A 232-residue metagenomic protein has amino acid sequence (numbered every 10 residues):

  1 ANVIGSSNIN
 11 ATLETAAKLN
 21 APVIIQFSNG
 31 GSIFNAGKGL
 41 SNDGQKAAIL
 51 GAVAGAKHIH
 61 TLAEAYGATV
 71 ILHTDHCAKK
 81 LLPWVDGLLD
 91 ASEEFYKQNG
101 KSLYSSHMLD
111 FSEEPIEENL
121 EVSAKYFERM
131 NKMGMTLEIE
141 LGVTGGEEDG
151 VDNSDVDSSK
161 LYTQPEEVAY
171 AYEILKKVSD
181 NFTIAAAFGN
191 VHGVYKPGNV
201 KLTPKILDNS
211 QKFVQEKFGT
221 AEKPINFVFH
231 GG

Functional and structural regions predicted by a protein language model:
N2-V3, L72, H76-A78, I225-G232: Glycine-rich beta-to-alpha transition loops that act as phosphate-gripper elements at the mouths of alpha/beta enzyme
S6-Q45, I49-G67, A78-N226: Alpha/beta enzyme core
